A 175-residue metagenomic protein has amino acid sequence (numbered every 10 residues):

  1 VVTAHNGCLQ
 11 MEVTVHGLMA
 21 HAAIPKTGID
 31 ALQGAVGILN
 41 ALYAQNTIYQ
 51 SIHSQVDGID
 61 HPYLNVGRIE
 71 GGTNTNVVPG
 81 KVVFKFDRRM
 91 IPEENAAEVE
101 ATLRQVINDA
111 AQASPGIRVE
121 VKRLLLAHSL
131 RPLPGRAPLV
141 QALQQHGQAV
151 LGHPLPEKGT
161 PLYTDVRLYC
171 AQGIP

Functional and structural regions predicted by a protein language model:
T3-A4, L9-P175: Metal-dependent amide/peptide-bond hydrolase catalytic core, centered on the "pita-bread" metallohydrolase fold
